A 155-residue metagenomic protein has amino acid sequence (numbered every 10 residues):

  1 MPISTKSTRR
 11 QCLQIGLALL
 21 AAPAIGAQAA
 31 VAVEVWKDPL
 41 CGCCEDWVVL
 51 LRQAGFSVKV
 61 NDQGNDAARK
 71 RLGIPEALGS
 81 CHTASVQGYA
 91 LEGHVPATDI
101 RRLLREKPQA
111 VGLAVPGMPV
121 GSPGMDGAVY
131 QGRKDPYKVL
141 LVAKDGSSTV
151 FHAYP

Functional and structural regions predicted by a protein language model:
M1-S7, Q11, I15-I25: N-terminal secretory signal peptides
T5-S7, K70-A77: Short low-complexity, flexible loop/linker segments enriched in glycine and/or proline with clustered acidic
V31-D46: Local sequence-structure signature of Cys/Sec-based thiol-disulfide redox active-site neighborhoods
A32-V33, S57, Q87-A90: Short active-site oxyanion
L40, W47, G64, P96-I100: Stable alpha-helical elements in mature extracytoplasmic
V58-A68, L78, V86: Thiol-based oxidoreductase modules, predominantly thioredoxin-like and allied folds used for disulfide exchange
A77-P155: Thiol/selenol-based redox catalytic cores and closely related redox-interacting motifs
